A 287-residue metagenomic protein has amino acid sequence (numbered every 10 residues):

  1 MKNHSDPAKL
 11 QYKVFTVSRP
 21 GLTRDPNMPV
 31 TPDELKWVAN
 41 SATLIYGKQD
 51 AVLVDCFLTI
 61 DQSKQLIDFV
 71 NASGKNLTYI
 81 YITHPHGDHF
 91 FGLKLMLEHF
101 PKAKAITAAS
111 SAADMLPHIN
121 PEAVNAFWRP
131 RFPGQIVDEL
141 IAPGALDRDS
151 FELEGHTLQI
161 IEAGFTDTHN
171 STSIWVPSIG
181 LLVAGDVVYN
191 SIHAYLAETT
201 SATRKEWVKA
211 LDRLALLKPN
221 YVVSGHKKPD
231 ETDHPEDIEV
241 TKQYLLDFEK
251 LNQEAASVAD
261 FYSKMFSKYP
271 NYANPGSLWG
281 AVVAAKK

Functional and structural regions predicted by a protein language model:
M1-Q49: Zn-dependent metallo-beta-lactamase
P7-L10, Y46-A51, S150-Q159, V176-L182: Beta-strand-turn-beta hairpins that frame and shape the catalytic cleft of phosphate-ester-processing enzymes
T23-A39, Q49-Y79: Pre-active-site segment of Zn-dependent metallo-hydrolases
I45, D55, V70, H84 (+6 more regions): Divalent metal-coordination and catalytic microenvironments
V54-C56, T78-H86, I106-A109, L182-G185 (+1 more regions): Active-site neighborhood of phospho(di)ester-bond hydrolases with catalytic His/Asp-centered motifs
A72-S150: Active-site HxH/HxHxD metal-binding segment of metal-dependent hydrolases
N125, L216-Y221, K228-K287: Accessory terminal helices/loops
S150, G164-E239, Q243, D247: Metallo-beta-lactamase
